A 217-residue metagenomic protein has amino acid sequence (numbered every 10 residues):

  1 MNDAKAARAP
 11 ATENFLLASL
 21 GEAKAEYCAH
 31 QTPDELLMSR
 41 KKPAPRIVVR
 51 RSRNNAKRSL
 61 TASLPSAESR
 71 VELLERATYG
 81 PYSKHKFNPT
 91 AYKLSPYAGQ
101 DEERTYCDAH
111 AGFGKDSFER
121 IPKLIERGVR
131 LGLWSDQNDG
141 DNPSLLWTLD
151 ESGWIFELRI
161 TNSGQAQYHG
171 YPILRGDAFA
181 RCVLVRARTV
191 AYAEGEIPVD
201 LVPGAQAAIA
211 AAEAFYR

Functional and structural regions predicted by a protein language model:
N2-P10: Extreme N-terminal basic, low-complexity initiation segments that serve as generic localization/processing leaders
K5, G21-K24: Asparagine/serine/threonine-enriched low-complexity, disordered tracts, especially those forming N-linked glycosylation
G21-E22, T32-D34, S39: Eukaryotic low-complexity, non-globular regulatory regions
K41-V49, R53-Y168, L174-A178, V183 (+2 more regions): Functional cores of ribonucleases/endoribonucleases
C182-R217: Intrinsically disordered, low-complexity terminal/linker regions enriched in Pro/Ser/Gly and acidic residues
